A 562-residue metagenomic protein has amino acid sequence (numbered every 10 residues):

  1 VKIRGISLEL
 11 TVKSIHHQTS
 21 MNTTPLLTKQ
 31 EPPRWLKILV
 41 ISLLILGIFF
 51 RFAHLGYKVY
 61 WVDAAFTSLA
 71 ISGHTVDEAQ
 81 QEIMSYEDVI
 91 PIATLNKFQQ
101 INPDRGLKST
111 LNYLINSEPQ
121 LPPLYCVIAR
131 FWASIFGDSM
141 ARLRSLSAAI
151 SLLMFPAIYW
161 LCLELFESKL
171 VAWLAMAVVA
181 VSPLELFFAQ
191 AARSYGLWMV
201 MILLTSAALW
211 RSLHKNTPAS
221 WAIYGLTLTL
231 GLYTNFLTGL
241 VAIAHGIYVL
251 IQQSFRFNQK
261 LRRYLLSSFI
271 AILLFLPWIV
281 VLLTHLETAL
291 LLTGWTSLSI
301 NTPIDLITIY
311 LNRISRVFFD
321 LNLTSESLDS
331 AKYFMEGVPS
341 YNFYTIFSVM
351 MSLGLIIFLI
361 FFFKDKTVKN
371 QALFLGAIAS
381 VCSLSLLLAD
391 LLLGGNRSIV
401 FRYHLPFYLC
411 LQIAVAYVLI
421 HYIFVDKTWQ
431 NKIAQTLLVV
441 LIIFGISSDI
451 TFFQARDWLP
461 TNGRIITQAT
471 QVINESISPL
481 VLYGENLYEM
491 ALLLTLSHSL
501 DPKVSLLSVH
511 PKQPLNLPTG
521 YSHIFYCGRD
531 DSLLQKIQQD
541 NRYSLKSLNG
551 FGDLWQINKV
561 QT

Functional and structural regions predicted by a protein language model:
V1-S7, Q430-Q435, P479-V481: Short intrinsically disordered, low-complexity coil segments enriched in acidic
K2-F50, K369: Start-transfer (signal-anchor) and selected internal transmembrane alpha helices of multi-pass inner/ER membrane
S20, I251, K427-N431: Intrinsically disordered, low-complexity linkers and terminal tails enriched in Pro/Gly and often acidic or mixed-charge
L27, L43-F424, T436, L441-N558: Membrane-proximal helix-loop-helix interfaces that form the catalytic/acceptor-binding platform of multi-pass membrane
P32-W35, W429-I433: Bacterial N-terminal signal peptides that target proteins for export
Q561-T562: Short, solvent-exposed mixed-charge patches
